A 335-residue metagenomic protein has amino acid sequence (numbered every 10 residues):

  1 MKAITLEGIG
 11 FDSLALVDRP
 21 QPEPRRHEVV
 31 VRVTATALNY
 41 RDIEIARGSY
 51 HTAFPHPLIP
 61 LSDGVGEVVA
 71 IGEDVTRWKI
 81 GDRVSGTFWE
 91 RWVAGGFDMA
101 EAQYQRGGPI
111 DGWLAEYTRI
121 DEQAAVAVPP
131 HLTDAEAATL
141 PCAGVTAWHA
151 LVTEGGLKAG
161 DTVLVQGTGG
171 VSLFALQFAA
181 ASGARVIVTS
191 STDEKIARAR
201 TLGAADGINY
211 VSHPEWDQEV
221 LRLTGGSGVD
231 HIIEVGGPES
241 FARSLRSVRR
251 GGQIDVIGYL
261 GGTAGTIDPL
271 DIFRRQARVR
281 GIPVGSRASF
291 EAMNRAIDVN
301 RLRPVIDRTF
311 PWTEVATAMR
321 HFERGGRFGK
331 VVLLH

Functional and structural regions predicted by a protein language model:
M1-G64, I120, R320, L334: Short N-terminal strand-loop motif that marks the start of NAD(P)H/FAD-dependent oxidoreductase cofactor-binding domains
I4, G226, R301-V305, T317-H335: C-terminal capping/lid region of NAD(P)-dependent oxidoreductase domains
Q21-T36, S49-V93, P109-D111, A124 (+1 more regions): Glycine-rich beta-strand-centered segment in the early N-terminal region that forms part of a ligand/cofactor-binding
F88-Q166, T201: NAD(P)H dinucleotide-binding glycine-rich loop of Rossmann-like/cofactor-binding domains, especially the beta1-alpha1
A102, S182, D193, R200 (+2 more regions): Glycine-rich phosphate-binding loop and adjacent beta-alpha segment of Rossmann(oid) nucleotide-cofactor-binding
T162-T168, A180-R243: Adenosine-nucleotide cofactor-binding segment
S172-L173: N-terminal Rossmann-fold NAD(P) dinucleotide-binding loop
